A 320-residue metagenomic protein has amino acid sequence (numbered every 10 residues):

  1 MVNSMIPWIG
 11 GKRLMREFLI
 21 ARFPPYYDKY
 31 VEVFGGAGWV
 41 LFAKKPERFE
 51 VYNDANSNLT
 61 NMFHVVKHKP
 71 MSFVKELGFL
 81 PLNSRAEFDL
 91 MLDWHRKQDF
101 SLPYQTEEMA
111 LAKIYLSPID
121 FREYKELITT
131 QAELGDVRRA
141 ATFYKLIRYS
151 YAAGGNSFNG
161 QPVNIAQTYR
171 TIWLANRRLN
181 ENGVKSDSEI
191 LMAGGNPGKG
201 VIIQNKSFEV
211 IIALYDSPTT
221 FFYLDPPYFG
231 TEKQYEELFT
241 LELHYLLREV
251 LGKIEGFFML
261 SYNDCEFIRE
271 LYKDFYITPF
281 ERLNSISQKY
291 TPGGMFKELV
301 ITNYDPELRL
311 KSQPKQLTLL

Functional and structural regions predicted by a protein language model:
M1-G35, W39-V40: S-adenosyl-L-methionine
M1-P7, G11-M15, P70-Y223, P227-E232 (+1 more regions): SAM-dependent nucleic-acid methyltransferase catalytic core
P25-R85: Conserved S-adenosyl-L-methionine
Y26-Y30, R48-F49, N196-I202, G252-F258: Short active-site oxyanion
A37-V40, N56-L59, Y149-A152, F208-I211 (+4 more regions): Short, solvent-exposed loop/turn segments at secondary-structure junctions
L41-P46, L214-S217, F267-D274: Short loop/helix-cap segments at secondary-structure boundaries that form the rim of catalytic
E50-Y52, I203, I277-P279: Conserved beta-strand scaffold positions in the cores of enzyme catalytic domains, especially in NTP/NDP-utilizing
F229-T231, E236-L320: Long, positively charged, glycine-interspersed low-complexity recognition regions
